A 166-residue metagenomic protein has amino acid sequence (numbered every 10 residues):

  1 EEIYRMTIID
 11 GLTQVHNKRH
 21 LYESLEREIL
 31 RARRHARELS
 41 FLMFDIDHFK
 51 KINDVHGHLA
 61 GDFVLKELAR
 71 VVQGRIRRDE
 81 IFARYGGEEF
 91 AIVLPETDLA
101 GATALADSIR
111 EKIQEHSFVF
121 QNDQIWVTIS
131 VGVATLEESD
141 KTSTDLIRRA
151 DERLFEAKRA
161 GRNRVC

Functional and structural regions predicted by a protein language model:
Y4-E23, F44-H58, K66: Conserved nucleotide-binding and Mg2+-coordinating catalytic segments in signaling enzymes
Y4-R5, K18-E38, A69-R77, P95: Short regulatory alpha-helical coupling segments that immediately precede and/or link into cyclic nucleotide signaling
S24, A60-I81, E89, P95 (+2 more regions): Active-site-proximal alpha-helical element of nucleotidyl cyclase-like catalytic domains and analogous helices
S24-H56, V72, A83, A102: Active-site-proximal structural segments of metal-dependent nucleotidyl cyclase/transferase enzymes
D54, L94-T97, Q114, L136-E137: Residue-level recognition of strand-loop junctions within catalytic nucleotide-signaling folds
I81-R84, I125: A short pre-motif secondary-structure segment
L99-A106, L136-C166: Catalytic-core segments of nucleotide cyclases and related cyclic-nucleotide turnover enzymes
